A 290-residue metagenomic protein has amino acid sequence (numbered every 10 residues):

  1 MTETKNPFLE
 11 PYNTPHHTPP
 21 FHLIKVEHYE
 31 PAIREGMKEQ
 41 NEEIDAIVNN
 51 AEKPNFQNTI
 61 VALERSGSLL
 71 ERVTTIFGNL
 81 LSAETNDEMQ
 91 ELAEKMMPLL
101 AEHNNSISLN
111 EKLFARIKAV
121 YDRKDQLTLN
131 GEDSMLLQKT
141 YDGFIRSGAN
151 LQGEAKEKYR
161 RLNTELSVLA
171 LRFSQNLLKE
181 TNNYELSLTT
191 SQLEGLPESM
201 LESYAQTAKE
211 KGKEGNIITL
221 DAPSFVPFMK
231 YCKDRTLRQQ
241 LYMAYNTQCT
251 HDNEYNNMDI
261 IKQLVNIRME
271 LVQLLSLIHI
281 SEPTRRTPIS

Functional and structural regions predicted by a protein language model:
M1-S281: Zn2+-dependent metallopeptidase catalytic domains
I278-E282, R286-S290: Single conserved hydrophobic/aromatic residue that forms the stacking wall/gate of nucleotide- or nucleobase-binding
